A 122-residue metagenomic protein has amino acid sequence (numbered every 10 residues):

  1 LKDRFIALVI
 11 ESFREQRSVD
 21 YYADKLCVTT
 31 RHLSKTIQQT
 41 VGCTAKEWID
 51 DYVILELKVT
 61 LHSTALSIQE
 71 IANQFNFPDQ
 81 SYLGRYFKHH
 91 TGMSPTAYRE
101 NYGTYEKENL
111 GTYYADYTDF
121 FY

Functional and structural regions predicted by a protein language model:
L1-V9, F13-R14, A23-T30: Polybasic "coupling" helices that flank or enter modular domains
F5-S18, I37, V41, K58-S67 (+2 more regions): Basic, amphipathic alpha-helical hairpins
I10, S18, L26-C27, Y82 (+5 more regions): Short linear sequence elements within intrinsically disordered, low-complexity coil regions
D20-Y52, A72-A97: Basic/polar phosphate-binding segments, predominantly the helix-turn-helix DNA-binding elements of transcriptional
T40-P78, E100-Y122: Terminal helix-turn-helix DNA-binding modules in bacterial transcription factors
